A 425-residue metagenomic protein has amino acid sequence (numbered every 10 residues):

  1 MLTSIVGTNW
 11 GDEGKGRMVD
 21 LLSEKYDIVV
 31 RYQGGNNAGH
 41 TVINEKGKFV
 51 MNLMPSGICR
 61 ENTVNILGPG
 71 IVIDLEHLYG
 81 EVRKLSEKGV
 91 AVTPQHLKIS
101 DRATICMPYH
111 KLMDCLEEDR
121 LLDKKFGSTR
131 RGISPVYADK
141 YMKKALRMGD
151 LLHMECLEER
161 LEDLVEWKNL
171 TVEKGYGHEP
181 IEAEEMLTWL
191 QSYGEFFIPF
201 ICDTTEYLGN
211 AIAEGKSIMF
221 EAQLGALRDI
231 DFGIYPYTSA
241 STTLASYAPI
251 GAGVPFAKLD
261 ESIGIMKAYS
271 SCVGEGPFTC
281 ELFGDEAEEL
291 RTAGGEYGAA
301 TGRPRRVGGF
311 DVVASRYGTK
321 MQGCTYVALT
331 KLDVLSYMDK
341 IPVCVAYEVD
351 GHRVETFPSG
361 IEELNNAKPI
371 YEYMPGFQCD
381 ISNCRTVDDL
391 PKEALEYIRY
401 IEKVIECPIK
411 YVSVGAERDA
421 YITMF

Functional and structural regions predicted by a protein language model:
M1-F425: Non-transmembrane, aqueous-exposed alpha-helical and coiled segments at domain scale
